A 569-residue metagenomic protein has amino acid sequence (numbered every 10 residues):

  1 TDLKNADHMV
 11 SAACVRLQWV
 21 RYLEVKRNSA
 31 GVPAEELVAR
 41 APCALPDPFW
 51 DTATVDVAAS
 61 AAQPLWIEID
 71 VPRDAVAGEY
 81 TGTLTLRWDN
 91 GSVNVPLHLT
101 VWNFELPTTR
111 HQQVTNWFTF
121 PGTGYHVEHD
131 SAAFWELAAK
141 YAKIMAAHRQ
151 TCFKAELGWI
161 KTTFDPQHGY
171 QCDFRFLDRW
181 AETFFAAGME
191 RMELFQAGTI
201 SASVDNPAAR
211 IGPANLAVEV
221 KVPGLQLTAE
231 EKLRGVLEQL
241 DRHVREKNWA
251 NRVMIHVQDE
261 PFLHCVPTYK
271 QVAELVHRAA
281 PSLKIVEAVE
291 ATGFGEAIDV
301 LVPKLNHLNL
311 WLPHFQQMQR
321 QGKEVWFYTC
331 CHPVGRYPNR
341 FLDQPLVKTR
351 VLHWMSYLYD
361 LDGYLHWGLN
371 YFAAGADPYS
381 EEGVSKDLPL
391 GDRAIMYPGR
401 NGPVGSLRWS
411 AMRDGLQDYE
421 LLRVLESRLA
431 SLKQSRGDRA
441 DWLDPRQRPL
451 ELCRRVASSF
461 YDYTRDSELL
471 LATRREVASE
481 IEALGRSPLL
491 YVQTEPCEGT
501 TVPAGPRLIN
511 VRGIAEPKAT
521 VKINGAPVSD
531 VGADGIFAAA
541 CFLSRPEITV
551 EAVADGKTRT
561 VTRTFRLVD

Functional and structural regions predicted by a protein language model:
T1-I67, A75: Surface-exposed binding patches on compact interaction domains or structured appendages
L45, W50-V55, A61, D70 (+6 more regions): Aromatic-lined carbohydrate-binding surfaces of glycoside hydrolases
D51-V57, V71, P527-S529, A538-C541: Beta-strand-rich interaction surfaces with strong enrichment in secreted/lumenal proteins
Q63, G78-G82, P546-V550: Exposed beta-strand face motif in extracellular beta-rich ectodomains
D70-A77, S544-P546: Short, surface-exposed loop/turn segments at beta-strand-coil junctions that are enriched for proline with nearby
A217, K221, L225-A229, L233-Y269 (+2 more regions): Catalytic domains of carbohydrate-active enzymes that cleave complex glycans
V300-V384: Catalytic-core region of carbohydrate-active enzymes that cleave or remodel glycosidic bonds
S487-D569: Ser/Thr-rich low-complexity repeats and stalk/linker segments
